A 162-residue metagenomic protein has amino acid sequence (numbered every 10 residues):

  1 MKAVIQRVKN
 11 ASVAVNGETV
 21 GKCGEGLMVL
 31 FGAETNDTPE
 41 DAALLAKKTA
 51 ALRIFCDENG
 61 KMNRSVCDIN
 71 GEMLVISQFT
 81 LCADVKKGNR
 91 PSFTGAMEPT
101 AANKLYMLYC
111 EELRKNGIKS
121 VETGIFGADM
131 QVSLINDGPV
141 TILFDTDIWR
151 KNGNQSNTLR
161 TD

Functional and structural regions predicted by a protein language model:
R7, A33, S77-Q78, L134-N136 (+1 more regions): Flexible glycine-/small-residue-rich
A11: RNA/tRNA-interacting regions in translation and RNA-turnover enzymes
T19-N70, T80-G95, P99-E111, K115-N116 (+1 more regions): Compact, glycine-rich, soluble single-domain proteins
L45, I76, V140: Residue-level signal for inorganic ion chemistry
N63-T80, F126-D137: A short beta-strand-loop-alpha-helix capping motif that often carries His-Thr
F93-S156, D162: Positively charged, low-complexity, intrinsically disordered RNA-binding extensions
